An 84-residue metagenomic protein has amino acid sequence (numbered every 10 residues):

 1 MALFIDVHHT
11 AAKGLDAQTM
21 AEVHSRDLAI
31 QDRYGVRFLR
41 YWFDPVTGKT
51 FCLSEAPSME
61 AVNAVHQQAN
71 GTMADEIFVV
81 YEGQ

Functional and structural regions predicted by a protein language model:
M1-R33, R37-L39, F43-G48, V65 (+1 more regions): Short S/T/G/P-rich N-terminal loop/turn motif that feeds into the first structured element of a domain
H8-T10, L53-P57: Short beta-strand-to-loop capping motifs
E55-Q84: An amphipathic, aromatic/His-enriched active-site/gating alpha helix that lines ligand/cofactor pockets
